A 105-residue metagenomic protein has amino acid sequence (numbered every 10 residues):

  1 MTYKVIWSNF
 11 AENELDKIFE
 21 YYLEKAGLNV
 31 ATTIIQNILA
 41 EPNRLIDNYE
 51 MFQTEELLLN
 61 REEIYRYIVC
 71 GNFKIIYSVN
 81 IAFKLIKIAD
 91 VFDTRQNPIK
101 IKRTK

Functional and structural regions predicted by a protein language model:
M1-N37: Arg/Lys-rich, positively charged N-terminal/basic patches that mediate binding to nucleic acids
S8-F10, N48, A89-T94: Generic beta-structure capping elements
F19, L39-I46: Structural signal for well-ordered, non-membrane alpha-helices
G27, N43, D47-M51, F73 (+1 more regions): Generic structural signal for secondary-structure transition and capping sites
N43-I68: A short, surface-exposed loop/turn module that caps and links secondary-structure elements
C70-K105: Enriched for short, Lys/Arg-rich terminal
